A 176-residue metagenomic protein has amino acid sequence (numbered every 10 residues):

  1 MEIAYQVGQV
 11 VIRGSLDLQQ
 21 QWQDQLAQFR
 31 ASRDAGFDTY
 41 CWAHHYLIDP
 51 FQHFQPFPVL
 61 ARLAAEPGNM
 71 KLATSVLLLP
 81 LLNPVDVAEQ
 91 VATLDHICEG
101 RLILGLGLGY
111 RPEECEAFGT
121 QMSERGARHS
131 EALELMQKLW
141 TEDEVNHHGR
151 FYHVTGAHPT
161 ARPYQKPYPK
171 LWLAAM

Functional and structural regions predicted by a protein language model:
M1, N83-M176: Internal, glycine-rich beta/alpha segment that forms the wall or movable "lid" of small-molecule/cofactor binding
M1-E66, M70-K71, K166-P169: N-terminal beta1-alpha1-beta2 module of alpha/beta enzyme domains
Y5-Q9, H44, T74-V76, L106-L108 (+1 more regions): A cross-domain feature marking catalytic cores of carbohydrate-active enzymes and several ubiquitous metabolic/repair
Q9-V11, Y46-L47, L78-P80, L108-P112 (+1 more regions): Active-site-proximal loop/turn and secondary-structure-junction residues that shape catalytic pockets, frequently
A27, F54-P58, L82, E89 (+1 more regions): Generic alpha-helix structural propensity
Q28-R30, Y40-W42, L81-D86, E114: Conserved N-terminal glycine/acidic-rich loop preference
D49-Q52, V76-L79, R125, L173-A174: Glycine- and other small-residue-rich loops at beta-strand/loop junctions that grip anionic moieties
K71-N83: Structural motif corresponding to the early beta-alpha repeats
